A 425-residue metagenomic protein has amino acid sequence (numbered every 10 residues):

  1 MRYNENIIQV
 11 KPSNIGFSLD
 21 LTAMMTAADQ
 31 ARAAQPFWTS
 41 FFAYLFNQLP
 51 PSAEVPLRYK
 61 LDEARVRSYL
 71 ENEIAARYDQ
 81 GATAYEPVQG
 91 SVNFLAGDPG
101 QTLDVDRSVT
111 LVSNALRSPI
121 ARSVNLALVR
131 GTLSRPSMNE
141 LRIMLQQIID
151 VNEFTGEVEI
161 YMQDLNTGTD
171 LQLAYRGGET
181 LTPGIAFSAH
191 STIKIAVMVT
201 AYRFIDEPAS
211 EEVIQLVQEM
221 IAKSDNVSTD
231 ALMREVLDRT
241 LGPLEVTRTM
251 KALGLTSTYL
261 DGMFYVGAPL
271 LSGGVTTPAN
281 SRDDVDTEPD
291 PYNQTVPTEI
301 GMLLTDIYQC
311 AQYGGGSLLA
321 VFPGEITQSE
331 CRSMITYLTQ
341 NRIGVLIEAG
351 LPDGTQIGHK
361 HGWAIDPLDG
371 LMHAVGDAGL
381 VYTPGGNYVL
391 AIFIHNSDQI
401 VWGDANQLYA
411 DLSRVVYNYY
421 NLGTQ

Functional and structural regions predicted by a protein language model:
M1-E179: Surface-exposed, secretory/extracytoplasmic low-complexity segments enriched in Ser/Thr/Asn/Gly/Pro
P50-S52, G178-G184, V213-I214, D225-M233 (+3 more regions): Flexible glycine/proline-enriched surface loops and loop-helix/loop-strand junctions
Q80-Y85, A121-A127, E157-M162, E207-V217 (+4 more regions): Surface-exposed patches in mature extracellular/periplasmic domains of secreted proteins
Q163-L165, Y175-G177, A201, I221-S224 (+6 more regions): Active-site-proximal beta-strand/loop segments in catalytic clefts of secreted hydrolases
I185-P208, M220, L390: Active-site SXXK
R203-E219, S224, G242: Short, well-structured active-site flanking segments
M233-F322: Mid-domain, small-residue-enriched loop/turn segments at the edges of structured enzyme/sensor domains
Y292-T295, M302-Q425: Structured C-terminal helix/loop/strand segments within mature extracytoplasmic catalytic/sensor domains
